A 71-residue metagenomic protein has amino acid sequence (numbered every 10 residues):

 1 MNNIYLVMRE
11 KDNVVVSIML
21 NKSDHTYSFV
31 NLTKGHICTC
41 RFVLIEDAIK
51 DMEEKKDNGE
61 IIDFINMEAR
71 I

Functional and structural regions predicted by a protein language model:
M1-V30: Short N-terminal "domain-start" leader segments that mark the transition from disordered tails or signal peptides into
K34-I71: Mixed-charge, Lys/Arg-enriched low-complexity segments
